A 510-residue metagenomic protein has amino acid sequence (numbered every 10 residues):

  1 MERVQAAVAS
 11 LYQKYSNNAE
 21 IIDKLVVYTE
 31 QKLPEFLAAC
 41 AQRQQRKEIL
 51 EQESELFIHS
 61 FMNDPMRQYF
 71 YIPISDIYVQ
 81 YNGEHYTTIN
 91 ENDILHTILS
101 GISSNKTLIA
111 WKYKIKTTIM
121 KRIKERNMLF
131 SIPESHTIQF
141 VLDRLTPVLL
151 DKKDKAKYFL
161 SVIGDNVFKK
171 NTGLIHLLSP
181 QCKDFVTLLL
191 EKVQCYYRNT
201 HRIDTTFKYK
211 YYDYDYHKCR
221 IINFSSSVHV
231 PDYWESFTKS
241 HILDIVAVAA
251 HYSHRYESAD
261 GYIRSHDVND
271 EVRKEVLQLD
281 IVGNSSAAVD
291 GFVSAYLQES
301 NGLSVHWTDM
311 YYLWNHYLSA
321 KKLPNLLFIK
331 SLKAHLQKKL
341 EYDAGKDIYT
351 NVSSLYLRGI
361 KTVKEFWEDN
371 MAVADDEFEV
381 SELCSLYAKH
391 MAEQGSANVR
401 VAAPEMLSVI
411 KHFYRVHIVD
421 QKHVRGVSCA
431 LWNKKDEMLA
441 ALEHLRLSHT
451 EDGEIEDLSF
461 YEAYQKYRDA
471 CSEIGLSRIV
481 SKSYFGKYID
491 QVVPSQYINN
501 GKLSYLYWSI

Functional and structural regions predicted by a protein language model:
M1-V248, F485: Intein modules and their embedded homing endonuclease domains
K106-T137, K153-A156, I163, R198-I510: Positively charged interface segments
